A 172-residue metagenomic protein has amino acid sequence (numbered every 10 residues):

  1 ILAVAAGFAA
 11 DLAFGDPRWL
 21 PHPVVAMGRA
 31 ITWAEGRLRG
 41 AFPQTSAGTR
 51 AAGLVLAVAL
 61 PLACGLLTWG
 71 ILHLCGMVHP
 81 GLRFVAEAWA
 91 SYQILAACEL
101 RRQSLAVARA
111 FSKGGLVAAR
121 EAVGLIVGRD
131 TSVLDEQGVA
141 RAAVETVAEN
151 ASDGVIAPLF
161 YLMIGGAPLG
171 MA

Functional and structural regions predicted by a protein language model:
I1-G170: Hydrophobic alpha-helical transmembrane segments
